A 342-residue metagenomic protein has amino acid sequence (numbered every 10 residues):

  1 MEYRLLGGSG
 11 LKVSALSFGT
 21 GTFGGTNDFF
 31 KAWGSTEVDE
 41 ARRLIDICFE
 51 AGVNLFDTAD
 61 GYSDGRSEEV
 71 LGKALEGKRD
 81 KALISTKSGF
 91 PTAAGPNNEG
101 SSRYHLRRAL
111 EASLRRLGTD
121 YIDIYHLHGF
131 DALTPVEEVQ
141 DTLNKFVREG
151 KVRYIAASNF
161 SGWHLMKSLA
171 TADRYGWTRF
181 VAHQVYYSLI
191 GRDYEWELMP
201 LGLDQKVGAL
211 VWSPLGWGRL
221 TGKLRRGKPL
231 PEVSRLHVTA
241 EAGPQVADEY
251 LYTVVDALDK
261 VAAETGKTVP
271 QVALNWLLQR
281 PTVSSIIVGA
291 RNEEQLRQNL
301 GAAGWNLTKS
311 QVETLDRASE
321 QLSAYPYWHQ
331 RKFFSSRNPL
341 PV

Functional and structural regions predicted by a protein language model:
M1, R42, D204, K228-E264 (+3 more regions): Terminal-tail/helix-coil boundary detector
M1-A82, R148, V342: N-terminal binding-site loop/beta-alpha segment at the start of enzyme catalytic domains that lines or forms
L6, F18, A41, C48 (+14 more regions): Conserved, mostly hydrophobic/aromatic
L11-L16, A51-L55, K78-A82, G118-D123 (+5 more regions): Short, well-ordered coil/turn segments that N-cap beta-strands
N27, A93-E197: Glycine/proline-rich, positively charged, aromatic-decorated active-site loop/lid region on the catalytic face
I45, E68, G72, L110-L114 (+7 more regions): Generic structural signal for well-ordered alpha-helices, preferentially at hydrophobic/aromatic core positions
S88-F90, S161, Y187-G191, S213-L220 (+2 more regions): Glycine-rich beta-alpha junction loops
D193-V233, T268: Aromatic-lined glycan-binding groove of carbohydrate-active enzymes
